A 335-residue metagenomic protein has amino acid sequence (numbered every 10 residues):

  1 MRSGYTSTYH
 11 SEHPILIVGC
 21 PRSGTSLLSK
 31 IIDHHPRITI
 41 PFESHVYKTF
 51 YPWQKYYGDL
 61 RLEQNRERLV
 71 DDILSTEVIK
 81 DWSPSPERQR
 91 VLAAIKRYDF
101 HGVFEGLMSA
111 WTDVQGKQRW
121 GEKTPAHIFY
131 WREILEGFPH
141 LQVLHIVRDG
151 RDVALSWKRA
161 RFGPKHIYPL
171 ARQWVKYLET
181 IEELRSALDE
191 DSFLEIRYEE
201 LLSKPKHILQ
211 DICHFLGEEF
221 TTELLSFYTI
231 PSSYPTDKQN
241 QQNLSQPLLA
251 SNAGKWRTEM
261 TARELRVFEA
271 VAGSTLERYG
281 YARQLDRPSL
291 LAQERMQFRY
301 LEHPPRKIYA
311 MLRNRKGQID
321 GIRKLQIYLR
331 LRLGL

Functional and structural regions predicted by a protein language model:
M1-L16, Y98, K158-R161, E182-S186 (+1 more regions): PAPS-dependent sulfotransferases, especially Golgi type II membrane carbohydrate sulfotransferases
C20: P-loop (Walker A) phosphate-binding loop of NTP-binding proteins
S23: ATP-binding Walker
S26-I38: A conserved segment at the C-terminal end of the G1
T39-K123, H127: PAPS-dependent sulfation machinery
K96-V103, A126, R172-Y177, K204 (+2 more regions): Soluble or luminal CAZymes and related metallo-dependent hydrolases
M108-P247: PAPS-dependent sulfotransferase catalytic domain
